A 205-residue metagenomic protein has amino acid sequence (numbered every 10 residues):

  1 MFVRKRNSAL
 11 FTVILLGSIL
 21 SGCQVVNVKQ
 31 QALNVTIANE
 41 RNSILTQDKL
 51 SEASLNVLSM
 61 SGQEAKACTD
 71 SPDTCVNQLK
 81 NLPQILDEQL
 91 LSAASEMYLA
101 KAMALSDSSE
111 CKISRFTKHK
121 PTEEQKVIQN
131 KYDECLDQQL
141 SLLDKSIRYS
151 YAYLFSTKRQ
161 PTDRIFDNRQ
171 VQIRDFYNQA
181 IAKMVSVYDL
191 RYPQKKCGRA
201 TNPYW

Functional and structural regions predicted by a protein language model:
M1-F2, I37: General helical secondary-structure elements
F2-F11: Bacterial N-terminal signal peptides that target proteins for export
T12-V13, S61: Solvent-exposed, well-ordered amphipathic alpha-helical segments that flank/support binding or catalytic loops
I14-G17, Q129: Processing junctions and N-termini across compartments
C23-W205: Flexible, membrane-associating and regulatory peripheral segments of lipid-active enzymes
